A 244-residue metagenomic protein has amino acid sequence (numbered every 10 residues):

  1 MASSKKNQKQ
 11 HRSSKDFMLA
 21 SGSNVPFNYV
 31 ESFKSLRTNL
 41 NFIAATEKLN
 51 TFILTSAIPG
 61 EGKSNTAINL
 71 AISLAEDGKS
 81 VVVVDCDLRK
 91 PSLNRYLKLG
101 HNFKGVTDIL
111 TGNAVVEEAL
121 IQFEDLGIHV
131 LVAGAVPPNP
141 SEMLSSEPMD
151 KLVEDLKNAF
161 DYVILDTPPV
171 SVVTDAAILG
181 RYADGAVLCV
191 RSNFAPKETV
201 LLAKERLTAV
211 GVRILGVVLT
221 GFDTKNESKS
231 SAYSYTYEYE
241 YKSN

Functional and structural regions predicted by a protein language model:
M1-N244: P-loop NTP-binding module
